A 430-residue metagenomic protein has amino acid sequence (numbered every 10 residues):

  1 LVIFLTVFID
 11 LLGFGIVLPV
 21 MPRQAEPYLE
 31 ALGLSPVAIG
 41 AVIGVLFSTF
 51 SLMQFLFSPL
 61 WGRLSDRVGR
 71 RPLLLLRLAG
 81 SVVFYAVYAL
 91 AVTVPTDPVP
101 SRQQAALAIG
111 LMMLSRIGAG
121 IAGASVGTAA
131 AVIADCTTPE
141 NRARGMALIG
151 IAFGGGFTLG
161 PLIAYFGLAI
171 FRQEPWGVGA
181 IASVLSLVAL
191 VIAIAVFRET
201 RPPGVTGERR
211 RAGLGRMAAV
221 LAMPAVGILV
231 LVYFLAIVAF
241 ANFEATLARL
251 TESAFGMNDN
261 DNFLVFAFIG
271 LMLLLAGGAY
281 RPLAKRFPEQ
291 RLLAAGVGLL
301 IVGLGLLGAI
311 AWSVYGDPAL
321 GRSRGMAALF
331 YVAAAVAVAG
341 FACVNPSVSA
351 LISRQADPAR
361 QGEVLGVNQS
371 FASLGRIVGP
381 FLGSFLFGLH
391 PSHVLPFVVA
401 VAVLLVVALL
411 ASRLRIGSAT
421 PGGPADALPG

Functional and structural regions predicted by a protein language model:
P19-G40, A245-D261: Short amphipathic helix-loop junctions that connect adjacent transmembrane helices in Major Facilitator Superfamily/SLC
L56-G69, A276-E289, F387: Helix-to-loop junctions at the C-terminal end of transmembrane segments in multipass secondary transporters
A79-A105, L299-R322: C-terminal ends and interior cores of transmembrane alpha-helices in multi-pass membrane transporters/permeases
M113-F153: Cytoplasmic helix-loop-helix junction between adjacent transmembrane helices in 12-TM secondary transporters
I149-I194: Helix-loop-helix hairpin linking two adjacent transmembrane segments in secondary transporters
L168-V184, R324-G325, F385-L404: A membrane-interface helix-boundary motif in multi-pass transporters
E199-L231, S253-A254, P429-G430: Juxtamembrane intracellular "pre-TM" segments in multi-pass secondary transporters
R291-V348: C-terminal transmembrane helical hairpin of 12-TM major facilitator-type secondary transporters
